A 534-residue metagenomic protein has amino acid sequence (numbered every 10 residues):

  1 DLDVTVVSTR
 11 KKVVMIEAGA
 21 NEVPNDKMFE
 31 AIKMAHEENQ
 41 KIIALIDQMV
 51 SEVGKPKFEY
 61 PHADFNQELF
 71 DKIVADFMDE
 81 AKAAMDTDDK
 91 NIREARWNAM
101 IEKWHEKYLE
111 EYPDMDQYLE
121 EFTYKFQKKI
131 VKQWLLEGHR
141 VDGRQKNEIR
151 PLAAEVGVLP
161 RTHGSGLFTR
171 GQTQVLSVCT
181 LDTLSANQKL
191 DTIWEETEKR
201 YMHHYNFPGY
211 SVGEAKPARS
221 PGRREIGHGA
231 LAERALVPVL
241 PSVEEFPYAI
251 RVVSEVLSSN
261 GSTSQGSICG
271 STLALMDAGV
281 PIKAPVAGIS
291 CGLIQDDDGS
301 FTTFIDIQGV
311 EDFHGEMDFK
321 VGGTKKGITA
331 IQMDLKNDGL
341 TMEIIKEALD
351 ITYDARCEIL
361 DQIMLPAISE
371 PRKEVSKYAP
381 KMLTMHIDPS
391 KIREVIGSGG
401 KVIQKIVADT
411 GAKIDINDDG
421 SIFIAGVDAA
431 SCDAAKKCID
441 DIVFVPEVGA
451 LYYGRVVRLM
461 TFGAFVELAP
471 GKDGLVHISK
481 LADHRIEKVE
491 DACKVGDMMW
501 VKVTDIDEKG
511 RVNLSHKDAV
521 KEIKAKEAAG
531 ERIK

Functional and structural regions predicted by a protein language model:
D1-M85, L275-K373: Mobile "lid/hinge" segments at catalytic clefts and subdomain interfaces of large enzymes
D1-V4, Q188-D191, G288-I289, T303-Q308 (+6 more regions): Short beta-alpha junctions and helix-cap segments that line functional grooves
L2-V7, K199-Y205, G209, H228-V243 (+5 more regions): Structured alpha-helical segments in the cores of large, soluble enzyme domains
V7, D71, A75, R200-S211 (+6 more regions): Flexible hinge/switch segments at interdomain interfaces of large molecular machines
R10, E17, V158, H163-Y248 (+2 more regions): Glycine-rich, flexible beta-strand/loop modules in the N-terminal catalytic cores of phosphate-handling
I42-Y60, N91-I92, P113-E120, L136-K146 (+4 more regions): Flexible, glycine/charged-enriched surface loops at secondary-structure junctions
F58-E195, P380-E394, V402, D409-T410: Extended amphipathic alpha-helical scaffolds
Y378-T384, P389-K534: Single-stranded RNA-binding regions, centering on S1/OB-family and related RNA-binding modules
